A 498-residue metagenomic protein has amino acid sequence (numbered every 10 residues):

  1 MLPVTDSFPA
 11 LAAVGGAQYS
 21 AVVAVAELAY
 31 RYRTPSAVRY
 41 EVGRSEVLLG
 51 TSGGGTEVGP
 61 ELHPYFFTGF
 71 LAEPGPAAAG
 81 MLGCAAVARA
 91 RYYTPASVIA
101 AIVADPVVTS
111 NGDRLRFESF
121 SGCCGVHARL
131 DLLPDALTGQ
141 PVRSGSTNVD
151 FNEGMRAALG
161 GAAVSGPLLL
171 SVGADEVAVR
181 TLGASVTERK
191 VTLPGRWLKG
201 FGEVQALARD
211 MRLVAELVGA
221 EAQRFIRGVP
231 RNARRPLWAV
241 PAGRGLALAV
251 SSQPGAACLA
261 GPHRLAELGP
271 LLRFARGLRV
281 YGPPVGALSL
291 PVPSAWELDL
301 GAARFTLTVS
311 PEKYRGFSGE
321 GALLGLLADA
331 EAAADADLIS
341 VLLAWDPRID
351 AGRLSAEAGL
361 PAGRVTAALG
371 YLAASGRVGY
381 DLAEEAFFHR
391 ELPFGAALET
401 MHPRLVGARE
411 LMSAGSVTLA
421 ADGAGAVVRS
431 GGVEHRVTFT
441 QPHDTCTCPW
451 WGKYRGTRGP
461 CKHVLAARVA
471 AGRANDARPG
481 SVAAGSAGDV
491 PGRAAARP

Functional and structural regions predicted by a protein language model:
M1-P498: Long, low-complexity, compositionally biased intrinsically disordered regions
